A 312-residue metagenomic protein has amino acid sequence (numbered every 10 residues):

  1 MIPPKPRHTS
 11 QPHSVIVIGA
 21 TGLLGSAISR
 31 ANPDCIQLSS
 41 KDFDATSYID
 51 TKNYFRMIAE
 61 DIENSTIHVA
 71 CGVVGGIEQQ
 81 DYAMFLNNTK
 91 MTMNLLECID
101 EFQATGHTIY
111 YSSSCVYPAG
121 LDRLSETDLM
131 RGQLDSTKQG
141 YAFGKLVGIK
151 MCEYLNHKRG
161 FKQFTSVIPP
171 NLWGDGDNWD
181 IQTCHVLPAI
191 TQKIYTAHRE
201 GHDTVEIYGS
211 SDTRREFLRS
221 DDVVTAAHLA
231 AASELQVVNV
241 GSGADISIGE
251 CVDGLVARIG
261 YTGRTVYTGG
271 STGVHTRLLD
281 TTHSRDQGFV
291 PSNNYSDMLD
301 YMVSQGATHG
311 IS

Functional and structural regions predicted by a protein language model:
I2-N32: N-terminal Rossmann NAD(P)H-binding glycine-rich loop of SDR-like oxidoreductase domains
S29, T196-S312: C-terminal substrate-binding subdomain of Rossmann-fold SDR/epimerase-dehydratase oxidoreductases
D34, I49-T89, E101, P118: NAD(P)H-binding glycine-rich loop region in Rossmannoid oxidoreductase-like domains and their noncatalytic homologs
Q37-D50: Rossmann-fold cofactor-recognition segment
T46, Y82-N94, D135, Q139 (+1 more regions): Glycine-rich NAD(P)-binding loop of the Rossmann-fold in SDR/ketoreductase-type enzymes
H68, M93-K138, T165: Conserved Rossmann-fold NAD(P)-dependent oxidoreductase catalytic core, especially the SDR/UDP-sugar
G76, Y110-S125, G140-L146, K158 (+1 more regions): Conserved catalytic-site region of short-chain dehydrogenase/reductase
G120-R123, E153-E216, S220-T225, G254-V256: NAD(P)-dependent short-chain dehydrogenase/reductase
